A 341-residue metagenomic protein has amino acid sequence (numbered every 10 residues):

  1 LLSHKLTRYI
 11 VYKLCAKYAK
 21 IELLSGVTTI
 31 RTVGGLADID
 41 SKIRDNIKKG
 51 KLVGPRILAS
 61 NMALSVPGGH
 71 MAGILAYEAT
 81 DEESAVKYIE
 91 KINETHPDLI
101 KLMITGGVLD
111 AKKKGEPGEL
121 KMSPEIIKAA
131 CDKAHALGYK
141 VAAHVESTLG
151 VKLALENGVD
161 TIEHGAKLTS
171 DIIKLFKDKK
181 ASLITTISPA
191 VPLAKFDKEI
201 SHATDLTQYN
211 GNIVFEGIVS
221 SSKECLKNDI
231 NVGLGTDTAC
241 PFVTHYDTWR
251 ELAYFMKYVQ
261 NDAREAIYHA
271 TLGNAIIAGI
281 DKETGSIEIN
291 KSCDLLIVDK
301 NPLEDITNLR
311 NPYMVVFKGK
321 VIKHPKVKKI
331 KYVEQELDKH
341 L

Functional and structural regions predicted by a protein language model:
L1-V11, N61, S65-G73, G107-K121 (+1 more regions): Active-site gating loops and adjacent loop-to-helix segments of metal-dependent hydrolytic enzymes
L1-V53, Y77-D98, D132: Alpha-helical scaffold segments that flank or form the walls of functional sites
L2, T7, K17-L23, I267 (+1 more regions): Active-site microenvironment of metallo-dependent hydrolases
C15-D40, G54-S65, P97-A111, K140 (+3 more regions): Divalent metal-dependent hydrolysis catalytic cores, especially in the metallo-beta-lactamase
D40, D110-K113, V151-N157, P189-H202 (+3 more regions): Histidine/acidic-residue-rich catalytic or RNA/ligand-binding cores of hydrolases and nuclease-related proteins
D45-A63, P117-A143, K180, I184-S188: Alpha-helix-loop-beta-strand connector modules within alpha/beta enzyme cores
Y77-L149, L155: Metal-dependent enolase-superfamily TIM-barrel catalytic cores that perform enediolate-based chemistry
A136, L206, E216-N301: His/Asp/Glu-enriched, well-ordered alpha-helical/loop segment that forms or immediately abuts the divalent-metal
